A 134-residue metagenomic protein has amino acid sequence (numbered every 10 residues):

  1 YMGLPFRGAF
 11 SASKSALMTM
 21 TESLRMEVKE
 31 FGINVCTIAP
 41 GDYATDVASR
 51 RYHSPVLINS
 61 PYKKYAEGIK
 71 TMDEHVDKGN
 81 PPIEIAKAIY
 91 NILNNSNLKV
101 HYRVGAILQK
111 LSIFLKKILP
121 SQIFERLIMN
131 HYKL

Functional and structural regions predicted by a protein language model:
M2-G8: Active-site loop immediately N-terminal to the catalytic Tyr-X3-Lys motif of short-chain dehydrogenase/reductase
S13-A16: Active-site helix of classical SDR
S23-R25, K29-H75: C-terminal beta-strand-loop-alpha-helix "lid" module of Rossmann-like NAD(P)-dependent dehydrogenases
E27, F31, I92, R126: Short alpha-helical functional segments enriched in proximate histidine and acidic residues
T37, I58-I107: C-terminal helical subdomain
D42-A44, Y52-H53, K78, L119-L134: Low-complexity, charge- and small-residue-enriched intrinsically disordered regions
K99-H131: A transmembrane-helix-recognition feature enriched in membrane-embedded lipid enzymes and envelope glyco-/phospholipid
